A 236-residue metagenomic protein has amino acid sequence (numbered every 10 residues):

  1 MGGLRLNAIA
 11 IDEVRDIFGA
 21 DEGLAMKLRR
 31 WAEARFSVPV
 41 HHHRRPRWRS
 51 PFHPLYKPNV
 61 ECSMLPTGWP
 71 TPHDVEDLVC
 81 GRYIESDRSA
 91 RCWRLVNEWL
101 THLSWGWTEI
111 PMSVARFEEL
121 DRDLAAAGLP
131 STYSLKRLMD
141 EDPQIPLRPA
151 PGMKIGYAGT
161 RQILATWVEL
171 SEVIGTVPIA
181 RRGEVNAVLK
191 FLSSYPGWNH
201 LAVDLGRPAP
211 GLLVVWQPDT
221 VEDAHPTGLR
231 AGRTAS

Functional and structural regions predicted by a protein language model:
M1-P208, Q217-S236: Acidic (Asp/Glu-rich) sequence patches and key acidic residues that form negatively charged surfaces used
